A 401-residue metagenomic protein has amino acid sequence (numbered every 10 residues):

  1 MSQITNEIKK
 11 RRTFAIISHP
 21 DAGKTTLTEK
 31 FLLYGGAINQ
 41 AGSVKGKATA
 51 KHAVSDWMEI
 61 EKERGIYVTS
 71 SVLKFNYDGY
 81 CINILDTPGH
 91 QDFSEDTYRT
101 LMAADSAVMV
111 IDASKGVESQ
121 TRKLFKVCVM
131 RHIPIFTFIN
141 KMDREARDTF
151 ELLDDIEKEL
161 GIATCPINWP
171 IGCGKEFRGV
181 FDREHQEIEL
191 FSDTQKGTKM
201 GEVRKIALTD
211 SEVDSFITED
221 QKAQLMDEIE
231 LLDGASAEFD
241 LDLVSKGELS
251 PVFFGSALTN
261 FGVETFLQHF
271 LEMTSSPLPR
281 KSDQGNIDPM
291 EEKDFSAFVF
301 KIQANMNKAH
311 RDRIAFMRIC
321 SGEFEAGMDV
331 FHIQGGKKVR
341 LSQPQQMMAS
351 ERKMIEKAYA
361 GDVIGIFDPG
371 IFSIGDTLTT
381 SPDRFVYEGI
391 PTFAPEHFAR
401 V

Functional and structural regions predicted by a protein language model:
M1-V401: Structural and coupling elements of P-loop NTPases
